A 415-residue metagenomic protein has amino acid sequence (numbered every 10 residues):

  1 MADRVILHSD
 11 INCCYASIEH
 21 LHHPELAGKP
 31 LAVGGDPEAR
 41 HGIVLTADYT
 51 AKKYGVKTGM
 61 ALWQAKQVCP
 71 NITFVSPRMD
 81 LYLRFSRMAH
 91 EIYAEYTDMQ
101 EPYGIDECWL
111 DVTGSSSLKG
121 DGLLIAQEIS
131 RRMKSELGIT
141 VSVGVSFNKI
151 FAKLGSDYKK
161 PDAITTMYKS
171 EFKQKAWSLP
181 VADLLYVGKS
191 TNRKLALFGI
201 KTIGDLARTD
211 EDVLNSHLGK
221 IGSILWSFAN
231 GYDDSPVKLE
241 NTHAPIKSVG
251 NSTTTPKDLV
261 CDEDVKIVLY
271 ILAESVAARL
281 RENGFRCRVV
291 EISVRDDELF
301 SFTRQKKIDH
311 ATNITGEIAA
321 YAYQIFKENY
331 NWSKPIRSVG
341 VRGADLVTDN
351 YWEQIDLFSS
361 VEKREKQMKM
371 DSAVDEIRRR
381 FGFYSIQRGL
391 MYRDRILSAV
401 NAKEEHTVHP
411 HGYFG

Functional and structural regions predicted by a protein language model:
M1-S227, V237-E240, A278, R364-G415: Gly/Gly-Pro- and Ser/Thr-rich, intrinsically disordered tail segments characteristic of DNA damage-repair and tolerance
H8, D183, T191-I336: DNA-contacting surface of Y-family translesion DNA polymerases
C14, P37-R40, D297-F300, L346-D349: Short, charged/polar surface micro-motifs in flexible loops or helix N-caps
K29, V141, D162, R288-V290 (+2 more regions): Change "...and in nucleic-acid phosphodiester-cleaving endonucleases..." to "...and in nucleic-acid processing enzymes
C108-G114, T303-K306, E353-S359: Short, hydrophobic beta-strand segments
F147-I150, N230-G231, R286-D297, I336-V347 (+1 more regions): A glycine-rich phosphate-binding loop feature that marks nucleotide/adenosyl-phosphate handling sites
Y323-R380: C-terminal hydrophobic structural anchor segments that stabilize assembly/packing rather than catalytic chemistry
